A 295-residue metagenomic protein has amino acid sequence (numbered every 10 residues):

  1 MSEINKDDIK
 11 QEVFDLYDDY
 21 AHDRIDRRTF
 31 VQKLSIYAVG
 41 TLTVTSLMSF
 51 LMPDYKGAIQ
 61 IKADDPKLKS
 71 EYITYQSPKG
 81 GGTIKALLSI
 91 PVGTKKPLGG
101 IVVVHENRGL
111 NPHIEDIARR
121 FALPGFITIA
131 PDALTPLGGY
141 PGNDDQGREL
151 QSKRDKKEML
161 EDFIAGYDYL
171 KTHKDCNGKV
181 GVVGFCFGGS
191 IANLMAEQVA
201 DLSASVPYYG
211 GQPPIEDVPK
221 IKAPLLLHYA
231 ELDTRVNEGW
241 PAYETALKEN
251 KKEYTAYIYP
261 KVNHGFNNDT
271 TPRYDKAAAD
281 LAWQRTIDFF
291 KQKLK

Functional and structural regions predicted by a protein language model:
M1-T29: N-terminal secretory signal peptides
R27-M52: N-terminal export signals
Y55-T94: N-terminal cap/lid segment of alpha/beta-hydrolase-fold proteins
P97-E106: Short beta-strand element of the alpha/beta-hydrolase
R108, L134-K157, G265-T270: Cap/lid segment of the alpha/beta-hydrolase catalytic domain
E149-H173: Alpha/beta-hydrolase active-site loop
I164-K222: Primarily recognizes the serine-hydrolase "nucleophile elbow" in alpha/beta-hydrolase and SGNH/GDSL folds
L227-Y229: Short beta-strand/loop motif that positions the catalytic acidic residue of the alpha/beta-hydrolase fold
